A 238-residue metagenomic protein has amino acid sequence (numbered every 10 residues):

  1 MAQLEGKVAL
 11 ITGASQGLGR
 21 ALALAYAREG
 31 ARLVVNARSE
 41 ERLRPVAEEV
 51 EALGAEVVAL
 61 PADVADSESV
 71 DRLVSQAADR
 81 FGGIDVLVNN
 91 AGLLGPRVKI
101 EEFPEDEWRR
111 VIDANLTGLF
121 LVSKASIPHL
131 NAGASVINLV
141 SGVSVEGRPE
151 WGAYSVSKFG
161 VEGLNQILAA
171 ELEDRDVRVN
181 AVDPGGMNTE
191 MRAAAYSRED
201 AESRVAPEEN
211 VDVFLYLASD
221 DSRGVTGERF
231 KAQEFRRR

Functional and structural regions predicted by a protein language model:
V8, S15-Q16: Conserved glycine-rich cofactor-binding loop
E29-V46: Conserved glycine-rich Rossmann-like NAD(P)H-binding loop of the short-chain dehydrogenase/reductase
E40-E41, P61-L73, E105: The beta1-alpha1 cofactor-binding region of Rossmann-like NAD(H)/NADP(H)-dependent oxidoreductases
V98-I100, P104-R109: Substrate-binding pocket helix/loop in short-chain dehydrogenase/reductase
S123, S157: Active-site helix of classical SDR
P128, A169-D174: Alpha-helical segment proximal to the catalytic Tyr-Lys
D174, A181-V182, T189, R198-R238: C-terminal helical subdomain
